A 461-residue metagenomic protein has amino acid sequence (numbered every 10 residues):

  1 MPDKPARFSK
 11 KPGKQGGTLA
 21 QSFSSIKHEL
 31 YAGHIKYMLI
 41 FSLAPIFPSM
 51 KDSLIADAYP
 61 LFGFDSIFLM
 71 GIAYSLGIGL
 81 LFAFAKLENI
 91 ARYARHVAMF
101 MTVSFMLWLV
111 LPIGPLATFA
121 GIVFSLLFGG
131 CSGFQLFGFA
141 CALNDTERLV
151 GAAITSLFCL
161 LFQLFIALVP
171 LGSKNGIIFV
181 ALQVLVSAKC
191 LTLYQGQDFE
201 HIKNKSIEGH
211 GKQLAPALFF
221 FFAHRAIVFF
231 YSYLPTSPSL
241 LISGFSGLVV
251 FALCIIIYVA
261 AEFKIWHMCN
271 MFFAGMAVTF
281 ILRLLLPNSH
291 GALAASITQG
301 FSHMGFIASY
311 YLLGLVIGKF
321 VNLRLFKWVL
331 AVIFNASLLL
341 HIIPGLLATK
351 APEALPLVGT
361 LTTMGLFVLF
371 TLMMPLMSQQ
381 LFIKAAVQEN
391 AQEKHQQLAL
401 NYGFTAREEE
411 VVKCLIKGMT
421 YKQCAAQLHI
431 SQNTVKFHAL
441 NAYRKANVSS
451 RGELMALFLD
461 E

Functional and structural regions predicted by a protein language model:
D3, G13, F41-S53, F105-M106 (+4 more regions): Linker/hinge segments immediately adjacent to helix-turn-helix/homeobox DNA-binding domains
D65-A85, L248-I256: Central cavity-lining transmembrane alpha-helices of secondary-active solute carriers, predominantly the Major
L80-H96: Conserved MFS/SLC helix-loop-helix module at the cytosolic interface between two early adjacent transmembrane helices
L116-G133, G291-F306: Hydrophobic core of transmembrane alpha-helices in multi-pass small-molecule transporters, especially MFS/SLC-type
F128-A152: Cytoplasmic helix-loop-helix junction between adjacent transmembrane helices in 12-TM secondary transporters
T146-L168, K327-P344: Glycine-rich segments within core transmembrane alpha-helices of 12-TM secondary carriers
A406-V411: The N-cap/first-turn positions of alpha helices within or immediately adjacent to helix-turn-helix DNA-binding domains
G418-E453: Recognition helix of helix-turn-helix DNA-binding domains
